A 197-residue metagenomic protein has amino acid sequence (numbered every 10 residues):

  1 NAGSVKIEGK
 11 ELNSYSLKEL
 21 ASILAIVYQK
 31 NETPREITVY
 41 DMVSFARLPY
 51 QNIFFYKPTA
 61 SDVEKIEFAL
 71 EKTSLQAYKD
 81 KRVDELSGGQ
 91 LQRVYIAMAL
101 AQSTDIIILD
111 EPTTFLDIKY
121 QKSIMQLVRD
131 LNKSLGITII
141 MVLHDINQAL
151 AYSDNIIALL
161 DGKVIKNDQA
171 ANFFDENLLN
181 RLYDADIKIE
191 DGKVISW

Functional and structural regions predicted by a protein language model:
G3-E11, L20: Conserved ABC transporter NBD signature motif
S44, T59-Y78: Conserved ABC ATPase "signature" region
R82-L86: Conserved ABC ATPase signature
I107-E111: Catalytic Walker B motif of ABC-type/P-loop ATPase nucleotide-binding domains
L143-H144: H-loop/switch region of ABC-family ATPase nucleotide-binding domains
I156-Q169: H-loop (His-switch) and adjacent beta-strand-loop-beta switch element of ABC-type ATPase nucleotide-binding domains
N180-W197: ABC ATPase nucleotide-binding domains
